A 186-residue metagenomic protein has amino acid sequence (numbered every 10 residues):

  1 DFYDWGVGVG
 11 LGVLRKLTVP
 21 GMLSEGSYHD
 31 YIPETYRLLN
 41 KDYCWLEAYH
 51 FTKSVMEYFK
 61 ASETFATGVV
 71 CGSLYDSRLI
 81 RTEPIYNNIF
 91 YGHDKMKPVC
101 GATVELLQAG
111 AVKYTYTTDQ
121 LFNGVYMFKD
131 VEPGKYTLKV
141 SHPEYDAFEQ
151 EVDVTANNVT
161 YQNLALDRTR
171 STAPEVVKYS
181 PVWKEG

Functional and structural regions predicted by a protein language model:
D1-T64: Active-site-adjacent mobile loop/cap segments within catalytic or ligand-binding domains
G68-D76, L164: A short, amphipathic beta-strand motif
K97, L106-V125: Short, acidic Ser/Thr/Gly-rich low-complexity loop/linker segments typical of extracellular and cell-surface proteins
C100-L106, L138: Hydrophobic beta-strand segments
G124, G134-E144: A short, solvent-exposed beta-strand micro-motif common in secreted/extracellular proteins
M127-K129, L164: Hydrophobic core positions of the immunoglobulin-like beta-sandwich fold
P143-S171: Structured interaction patches on ligand/partner-binding surfaces of diverse proteins
L166-G186: Compositionally biased low-complexity segments at domain edges in trafficked proteins and select soluble regulators
